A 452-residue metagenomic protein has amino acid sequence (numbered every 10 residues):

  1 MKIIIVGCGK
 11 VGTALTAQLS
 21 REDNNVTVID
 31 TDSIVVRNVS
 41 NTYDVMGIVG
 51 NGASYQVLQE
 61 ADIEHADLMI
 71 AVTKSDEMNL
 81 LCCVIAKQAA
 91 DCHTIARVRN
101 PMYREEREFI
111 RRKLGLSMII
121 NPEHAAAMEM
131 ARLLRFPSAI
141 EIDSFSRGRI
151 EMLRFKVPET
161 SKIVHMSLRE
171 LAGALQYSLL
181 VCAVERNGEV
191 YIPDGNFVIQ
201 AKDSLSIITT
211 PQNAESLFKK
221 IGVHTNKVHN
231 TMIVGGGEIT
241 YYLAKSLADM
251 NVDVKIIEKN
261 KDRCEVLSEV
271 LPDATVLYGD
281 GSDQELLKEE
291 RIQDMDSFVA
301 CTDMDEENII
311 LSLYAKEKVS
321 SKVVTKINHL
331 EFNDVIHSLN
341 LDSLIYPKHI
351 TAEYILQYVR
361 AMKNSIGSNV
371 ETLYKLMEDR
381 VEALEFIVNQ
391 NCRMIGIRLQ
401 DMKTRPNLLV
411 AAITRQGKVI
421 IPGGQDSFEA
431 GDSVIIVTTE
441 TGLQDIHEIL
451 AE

Functional and structural regions predicted by a protein language model:
M1-E452: Cytosolic regulatory regions of ion transport systems
